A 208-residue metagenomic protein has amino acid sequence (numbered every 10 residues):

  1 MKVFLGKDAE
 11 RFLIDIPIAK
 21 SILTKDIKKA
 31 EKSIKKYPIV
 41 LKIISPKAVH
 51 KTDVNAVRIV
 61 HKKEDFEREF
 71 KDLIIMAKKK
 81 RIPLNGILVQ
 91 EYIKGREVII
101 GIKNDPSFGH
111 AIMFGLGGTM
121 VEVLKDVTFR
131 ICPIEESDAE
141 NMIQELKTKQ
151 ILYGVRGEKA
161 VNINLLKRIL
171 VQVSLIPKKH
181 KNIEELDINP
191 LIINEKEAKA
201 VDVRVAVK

Functional and structural regions predicted by a protein language model:
M1-K208: ATP-dependent carboxylate/acyl-activation modules
